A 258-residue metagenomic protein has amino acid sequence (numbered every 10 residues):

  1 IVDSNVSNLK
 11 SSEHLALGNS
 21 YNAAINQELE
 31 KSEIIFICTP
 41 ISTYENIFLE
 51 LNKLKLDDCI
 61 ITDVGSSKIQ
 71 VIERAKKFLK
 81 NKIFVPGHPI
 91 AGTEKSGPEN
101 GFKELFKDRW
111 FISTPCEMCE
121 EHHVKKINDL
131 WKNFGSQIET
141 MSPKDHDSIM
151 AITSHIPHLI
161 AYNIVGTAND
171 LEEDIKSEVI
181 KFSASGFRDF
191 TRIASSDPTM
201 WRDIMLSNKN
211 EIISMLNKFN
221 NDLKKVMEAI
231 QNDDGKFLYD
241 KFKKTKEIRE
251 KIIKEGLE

Functional and structural regions predicted by a protein language model:
I1-L17: NAD(P)-binding Rossmann-fold cofactor-contacting core
S4-N5, T39, V64: Short beta->alpha hinge that forms the Motif I/post-I loop of the SAM-binding pocket
A16-N26: Conserved SAM-binding strand-loop segment of SAM-dependent methyltransferases
I25-K55, I60: Rossmann-like NAD(P)-binding element
I47-E99: Rossmann-like NAD(P)(H) cofactor-binding subdomain of soluble oxidoreductases
V85-S113, M118-C119: Active-site capping/gating segments
L105-R192: Internal alpha-helical scaffold of NAD(P)-dependent oxidoreductase catalytic cores
K176-K244: Interdomain hinge/lid region at the active-site interface of Rossmann-like NAD(P)-dependent oxidoreductases
